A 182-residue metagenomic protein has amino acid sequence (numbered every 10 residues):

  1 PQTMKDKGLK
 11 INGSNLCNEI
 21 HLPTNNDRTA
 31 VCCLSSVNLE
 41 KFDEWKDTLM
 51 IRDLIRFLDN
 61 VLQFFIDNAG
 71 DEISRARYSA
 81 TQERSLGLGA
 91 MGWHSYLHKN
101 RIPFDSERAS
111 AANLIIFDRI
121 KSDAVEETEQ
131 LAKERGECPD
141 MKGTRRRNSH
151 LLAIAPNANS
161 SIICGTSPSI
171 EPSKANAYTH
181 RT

Functional and structural regions predicted by a protein language model:
P1-T182: Long, C-terminal-biased catalytic regions of enzyme "large/alpha" subunits
